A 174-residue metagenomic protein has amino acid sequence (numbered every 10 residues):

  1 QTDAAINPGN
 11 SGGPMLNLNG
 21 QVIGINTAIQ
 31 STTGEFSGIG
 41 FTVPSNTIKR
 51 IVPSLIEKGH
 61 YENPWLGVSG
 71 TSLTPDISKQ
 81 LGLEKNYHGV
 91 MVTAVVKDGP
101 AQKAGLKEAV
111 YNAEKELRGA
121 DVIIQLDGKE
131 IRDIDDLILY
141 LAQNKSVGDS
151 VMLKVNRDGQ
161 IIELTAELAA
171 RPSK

Functional and structural regions predicted by a protein language model:
Q1, F36-I39, I124-D127: Second-shell loop/turn segments in exported
Q1-E35, S45-T47, T93: Active-site region of chymotrypsin-like
A4, N17-L18, V22, T47-K174: C-terminal recognition in membrane/secretory proteostasis and scaffolding
T33-I39, Y61-P64: Short loop-to-beta-strand junctions
